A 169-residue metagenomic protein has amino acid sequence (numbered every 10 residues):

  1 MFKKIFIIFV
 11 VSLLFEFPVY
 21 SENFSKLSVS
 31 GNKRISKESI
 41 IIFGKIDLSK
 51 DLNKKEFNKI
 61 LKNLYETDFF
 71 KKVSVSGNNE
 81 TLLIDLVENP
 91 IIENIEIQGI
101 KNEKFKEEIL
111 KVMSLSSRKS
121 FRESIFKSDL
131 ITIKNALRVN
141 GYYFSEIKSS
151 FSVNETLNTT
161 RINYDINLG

Functional and structural regions predicted by a protein language model:
M1-F2: N-terminal secretory signal peptides that target proteins for export/translocation
I5-E16: Bacterial N-terminal signal peptides
S21-G169: Interaction-mediating elements
